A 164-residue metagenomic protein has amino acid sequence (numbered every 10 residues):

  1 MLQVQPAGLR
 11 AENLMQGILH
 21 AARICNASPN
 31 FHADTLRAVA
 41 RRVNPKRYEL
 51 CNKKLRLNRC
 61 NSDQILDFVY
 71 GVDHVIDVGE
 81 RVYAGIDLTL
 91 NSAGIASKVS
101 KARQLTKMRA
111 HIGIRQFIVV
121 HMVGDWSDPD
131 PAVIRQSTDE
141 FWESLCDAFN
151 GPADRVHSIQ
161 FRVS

Functional and structural regions predicted by a protein language model:
M1-R23, S28-T35, S158-S164: Interdomain/boundary linker segments immediately adjacent to catalytic/signaling cores
M15-R23, A40-V43, F141-A153: Hydrophobic, Leu/Ile/Phe/Ala-enriched alpha-helical segments that form helix-helix packing faces
T35-D63: Surface-exposed intrinsically disordered loops and tails
K53-L57, R81-T89: Long, continuous compositionally biased terminal/linker segments
I65, A84, L88-S158: Catalytic cores of nucleic-acid endonucleases
L66-Y70, V75-I86: Active-site beta-strand-loop-beta-strand hairpin of nuclease catalytic cores that positions key catalytic residues
